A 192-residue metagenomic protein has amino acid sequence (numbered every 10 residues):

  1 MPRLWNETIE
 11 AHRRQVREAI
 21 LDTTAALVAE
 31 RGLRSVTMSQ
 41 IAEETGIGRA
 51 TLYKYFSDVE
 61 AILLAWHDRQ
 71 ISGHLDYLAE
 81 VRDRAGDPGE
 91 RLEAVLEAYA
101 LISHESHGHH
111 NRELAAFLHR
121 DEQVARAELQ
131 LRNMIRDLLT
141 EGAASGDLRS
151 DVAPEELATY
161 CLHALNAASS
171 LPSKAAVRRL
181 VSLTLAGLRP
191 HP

Functional and structural regions predicted by a protein language model:
M1-L4, L101, N133, D137-S145 (+2 more regions): C-terminal peripheral helix-coil segments that are non-catalytic and often amphipathic
M1-R31, S35-E44, A61: Basic, helix-initiating cap at the start of DNA-binding domains
R13, L63, H67, I71 (+1 more regions): Amphipathic, non-transmembrane alpha-helical scaffold segments
G46-F56: Short hydrophobic/aromatic patch on the recognition helix
A65, D76-E105, H119-Q123: Hydrophobic alpha-helical connector segments
G89-E113, D147-S150, L171-K174: Helical hydrophobic small-molecule/effector-binding pocket
E90, Q123-A127, A144-T159, P172-A176: All-alpha amphipathic helical-bundle segments outside canonical DNA-binding/catalytic cores that form hydrophobic
